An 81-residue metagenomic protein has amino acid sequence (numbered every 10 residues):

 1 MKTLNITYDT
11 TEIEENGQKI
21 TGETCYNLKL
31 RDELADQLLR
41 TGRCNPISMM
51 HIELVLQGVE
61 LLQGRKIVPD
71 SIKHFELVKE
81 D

Functional and structural regions predicted by a protein language model:
K2-R40: N-terminal acidic leader/helix
Q37-D81: Acidic, low-complexity intrinsically disordered segments
